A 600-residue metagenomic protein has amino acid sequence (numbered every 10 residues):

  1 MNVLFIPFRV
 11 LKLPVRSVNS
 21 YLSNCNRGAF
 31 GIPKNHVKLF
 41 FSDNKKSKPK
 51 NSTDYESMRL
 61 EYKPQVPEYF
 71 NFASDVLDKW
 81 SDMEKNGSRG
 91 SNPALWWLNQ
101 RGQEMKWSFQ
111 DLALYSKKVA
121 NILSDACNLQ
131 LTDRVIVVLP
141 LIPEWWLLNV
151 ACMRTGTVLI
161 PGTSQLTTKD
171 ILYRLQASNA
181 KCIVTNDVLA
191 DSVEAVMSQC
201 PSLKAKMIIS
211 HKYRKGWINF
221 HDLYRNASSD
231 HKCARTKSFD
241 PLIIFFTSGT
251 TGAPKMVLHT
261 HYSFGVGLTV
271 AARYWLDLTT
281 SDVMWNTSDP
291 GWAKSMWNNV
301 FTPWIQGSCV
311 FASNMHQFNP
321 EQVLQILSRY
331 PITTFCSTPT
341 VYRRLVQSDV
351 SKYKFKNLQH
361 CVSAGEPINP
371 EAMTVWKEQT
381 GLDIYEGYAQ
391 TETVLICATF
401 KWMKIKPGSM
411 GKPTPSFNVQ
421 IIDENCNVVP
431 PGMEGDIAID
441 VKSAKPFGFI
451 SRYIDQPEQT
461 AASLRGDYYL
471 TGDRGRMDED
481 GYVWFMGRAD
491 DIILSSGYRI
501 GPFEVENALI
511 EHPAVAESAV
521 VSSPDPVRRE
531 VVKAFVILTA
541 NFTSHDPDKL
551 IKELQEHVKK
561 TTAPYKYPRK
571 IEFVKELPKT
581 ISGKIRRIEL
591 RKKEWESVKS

Functional and structural regions predicted by a protein language model:
N2-F41, V150, R154-D222, A540: Structural core segment of the AMP-binding/adenylate-forming
S74, S91-V150, T167-L172, H221 (+1 more regions): Conserved AMP-binding/adenylate-forming core of the ANL superfamily
S91-P93, I208-K215, Y224-F246, G252-A253 (+2 more regions): Conserved pre-ATP/AMP-binding loop-to-beta segment of ANL
M105-Q110, R235, L242-V266: Conserved AMP-binding A3 loop
A113-N121, R225-S229, V257-T279, A293-K294 (+1 more regions): Conserved structural elements of the adenylate-forming
G156, G265-T333, R344, S348: Conserved AMP-binding/adenylation subdomain of ANL enzymes
L166, Y173, I183-N186, F335 (+6 more regions): AMP-binding/adenylate-forming catalytic core of the ANL superfamily
I305, I332-S337, V346-I405, N418: Gly/Ser/Thr-rich phosphate-binding loop
